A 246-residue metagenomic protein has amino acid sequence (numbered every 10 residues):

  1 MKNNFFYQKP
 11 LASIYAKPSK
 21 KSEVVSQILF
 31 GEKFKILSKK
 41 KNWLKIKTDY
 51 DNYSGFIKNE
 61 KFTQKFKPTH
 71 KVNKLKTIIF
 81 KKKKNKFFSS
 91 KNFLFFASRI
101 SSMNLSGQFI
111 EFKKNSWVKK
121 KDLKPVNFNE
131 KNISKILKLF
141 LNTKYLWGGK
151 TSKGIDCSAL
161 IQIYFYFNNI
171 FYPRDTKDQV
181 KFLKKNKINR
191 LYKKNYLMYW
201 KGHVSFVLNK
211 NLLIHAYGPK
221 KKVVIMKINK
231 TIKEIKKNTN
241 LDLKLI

Functional and structural regions predicted by a protein language model:
M1-N3, S19, S26, F30-K35 (+2 more regions): Boundary regions of SH3-family modules and the immediately adjacent low-complexity/disordered segments in eukaryotic
P10-S19, K74-K86, D175-N186: Short, structured beta-strand/loop micro-motifs enriched in basic residues and often containing a Trp
L11-S13, Q64, S89, N186 (+1 more regions): Aromatic- and glycine-rich peptidoglycan recognition patches
V24, S89-S90, I188-L191: Short, conserved secondary-structure segments in the cores of folded domains
L137, G149-N168, Y172-P173: Active-site nucleophilic cysteine motif
I170-N229: ...with weaker cross-activation on analogous glycine-rich loops/strands in unrelated enzymes
